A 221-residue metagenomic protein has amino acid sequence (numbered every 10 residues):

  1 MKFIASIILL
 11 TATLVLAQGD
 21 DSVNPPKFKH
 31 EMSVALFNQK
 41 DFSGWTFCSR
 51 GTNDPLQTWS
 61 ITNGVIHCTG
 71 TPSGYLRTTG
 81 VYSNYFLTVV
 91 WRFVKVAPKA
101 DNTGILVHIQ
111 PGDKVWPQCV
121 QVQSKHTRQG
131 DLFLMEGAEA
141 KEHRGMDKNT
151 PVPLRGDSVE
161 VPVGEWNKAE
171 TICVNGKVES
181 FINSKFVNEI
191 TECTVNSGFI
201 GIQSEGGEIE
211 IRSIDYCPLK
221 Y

Functional and structural regions predicted by a protein language model:
M1-I4: Positively charged n-region of N-terminal signal peptides that target proteins for export
I8-A17: Hydrophobic h-region of N-terminal signal peptides that target proteins for export in Gram-negative bacteria
Q18-Y221: Carbohydrate-interacting regions of secretory-pathway proteins
